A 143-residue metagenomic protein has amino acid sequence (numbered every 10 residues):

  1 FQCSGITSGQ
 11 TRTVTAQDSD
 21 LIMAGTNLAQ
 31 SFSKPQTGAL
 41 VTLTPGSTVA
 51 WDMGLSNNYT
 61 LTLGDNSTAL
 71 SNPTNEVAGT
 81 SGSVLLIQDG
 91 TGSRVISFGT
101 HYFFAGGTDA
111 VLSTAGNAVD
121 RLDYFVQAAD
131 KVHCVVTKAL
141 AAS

Functional and structural regions predicted by a protein language model:
F1-L28, L61-S143: Acidic, glycine/polar-enriched metal-coordinating patches/loops that mediate binding to polyanionic ligands
S31-L55: Extracellular beta-solenoid/beta-roll
L55-L61: Short carbohydrate-recognition loop motifs
